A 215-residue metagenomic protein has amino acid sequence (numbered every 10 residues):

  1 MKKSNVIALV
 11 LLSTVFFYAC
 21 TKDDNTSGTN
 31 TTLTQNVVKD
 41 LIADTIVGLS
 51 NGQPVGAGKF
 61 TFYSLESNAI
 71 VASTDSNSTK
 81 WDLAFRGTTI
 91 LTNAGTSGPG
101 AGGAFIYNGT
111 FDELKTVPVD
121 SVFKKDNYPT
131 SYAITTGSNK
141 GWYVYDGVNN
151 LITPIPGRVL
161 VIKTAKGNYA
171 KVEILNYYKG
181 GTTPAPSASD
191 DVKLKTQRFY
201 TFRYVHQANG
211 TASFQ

Functional and structural regions predicted by a protein language model:
M1-I7: Bacterial N-terminal signal peptides that target proteins for export
V10: Short, basic/hydrophobic alpha-helical segments
F16-A19: C-terminal motif of bacterial Sec signal peptides marking the signal peptidase cleavage site
T21-Q215: Surface-exposed, beta-sheet-biased, low-hydrophobicity segments with strongly acidic/polar composition
